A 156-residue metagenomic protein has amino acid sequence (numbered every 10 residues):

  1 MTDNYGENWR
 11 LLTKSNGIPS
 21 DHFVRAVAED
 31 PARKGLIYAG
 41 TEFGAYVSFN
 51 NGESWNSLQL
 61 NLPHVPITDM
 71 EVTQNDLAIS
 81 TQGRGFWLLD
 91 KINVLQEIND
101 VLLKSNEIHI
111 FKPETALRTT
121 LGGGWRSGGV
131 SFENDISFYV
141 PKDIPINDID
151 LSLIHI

Functional and structural regions predicted by a protein language model:
M1-W125: Beta-propeller blade termini and top-face loops
G123-D150: Contiguous beta-strand segments within globular domains
I154-I156: Conserved small/polar residues in nucleotide/adenosyl-binding loops
